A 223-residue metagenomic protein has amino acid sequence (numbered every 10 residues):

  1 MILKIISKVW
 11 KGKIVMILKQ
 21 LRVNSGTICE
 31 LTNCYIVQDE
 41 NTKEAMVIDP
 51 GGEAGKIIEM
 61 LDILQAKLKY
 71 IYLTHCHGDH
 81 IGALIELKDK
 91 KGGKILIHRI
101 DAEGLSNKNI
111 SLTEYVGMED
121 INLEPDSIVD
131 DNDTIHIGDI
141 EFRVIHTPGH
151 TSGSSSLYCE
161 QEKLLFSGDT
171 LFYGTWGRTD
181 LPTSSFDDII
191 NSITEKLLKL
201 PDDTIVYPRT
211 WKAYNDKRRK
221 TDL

Functional and structural regions predicted by a protein language model:
I2-V15: Short, Lys/Arg-enriched N-terminal segments with co-localized hydrophobic residues within the first ~10-30 amino acids
G12-L64, S156-G168: Conserved beta-strand hairpin/beta-sheet module of binuclear metal-dependent hydrolase folds, prominently
I14-L21, T113-G117, G138-D139: Short Pro/Gly-enriched beta-strand edge/turn motifs at strand-loop
N41-T42, G52, G78, D101 (+4 more regions): Short, glycine/acidic-enriched loop or turn micro-motifs at the edges of active sites
A45-I48, Y70-Y72, V144-H146: Short catalytic-loop micro-motif centered on adjacent basic/acidic residues
M46, Y72, I95, F166 (+1 more regions): Residue-level marker for buried hydrophobic side chains located in beta-strands that build the well-ordered beta-sheet
G52-H136: Active-site HxH/HxHxD metal-binding segment of metal-dependent hydrolases
S111-L112, I140-L223: Metallo-beta-lactamase
